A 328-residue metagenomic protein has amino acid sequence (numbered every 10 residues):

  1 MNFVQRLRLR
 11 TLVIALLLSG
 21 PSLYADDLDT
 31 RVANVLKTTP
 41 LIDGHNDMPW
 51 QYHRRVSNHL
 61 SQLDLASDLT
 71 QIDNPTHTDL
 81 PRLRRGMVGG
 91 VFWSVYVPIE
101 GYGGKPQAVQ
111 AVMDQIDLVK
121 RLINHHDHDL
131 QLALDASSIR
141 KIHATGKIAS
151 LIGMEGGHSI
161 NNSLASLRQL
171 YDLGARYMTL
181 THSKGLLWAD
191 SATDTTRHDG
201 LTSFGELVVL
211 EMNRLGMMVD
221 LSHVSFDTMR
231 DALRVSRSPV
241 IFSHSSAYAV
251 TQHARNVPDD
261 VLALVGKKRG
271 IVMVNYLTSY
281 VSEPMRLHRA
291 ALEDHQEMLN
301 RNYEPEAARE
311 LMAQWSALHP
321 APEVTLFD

Functional and structural regions predicted by a protein language model:
N2-T11: Bacterial N-terminal signal peptides that target proteins for export
R10-G20: Bacterial N-terminal signal peptides
Y24-H198, Q252-D328: N-terminal hydrophobic targeting/anchoring segments and the immediately downstream early-domain regions of hydrolases
L41-M48, V224, F242-S246: Histidine-centered catalytic micro-motifs
S163-L167, T228-S238: Distinct, well-ordered alpha-helical segments
H198-N213, A232-F242: Alpha-helix-loop-beta-strand connector modules within alpha/beta enzyme cores
L207-L221, D227-D231, D259-K267: Substrate-binding cleft of carbohydrate-active enzyme catalytic domains
F226-D227, A247-A249, T278-V281: Short, catalytically relevant binding-site loops at active-site mouths
